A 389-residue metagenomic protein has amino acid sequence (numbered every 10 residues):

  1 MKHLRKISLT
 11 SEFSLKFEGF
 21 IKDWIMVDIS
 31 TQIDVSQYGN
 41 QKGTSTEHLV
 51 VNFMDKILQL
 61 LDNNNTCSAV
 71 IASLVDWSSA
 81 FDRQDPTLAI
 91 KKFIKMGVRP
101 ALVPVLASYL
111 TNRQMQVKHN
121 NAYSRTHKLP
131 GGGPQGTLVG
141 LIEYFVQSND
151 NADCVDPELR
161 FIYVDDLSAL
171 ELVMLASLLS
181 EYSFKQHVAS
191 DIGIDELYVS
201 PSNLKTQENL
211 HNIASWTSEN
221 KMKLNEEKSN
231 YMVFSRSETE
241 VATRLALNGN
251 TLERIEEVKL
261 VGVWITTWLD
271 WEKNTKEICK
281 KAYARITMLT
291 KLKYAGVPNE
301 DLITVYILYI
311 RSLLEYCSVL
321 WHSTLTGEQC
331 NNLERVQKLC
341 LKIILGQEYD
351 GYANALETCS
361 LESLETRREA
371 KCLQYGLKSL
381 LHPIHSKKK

Functional and structural regions predicted by a protein language model:
M1-P134, E171: Conserved pre-catalytic core of RNA-dependent polymerases
S8-L15, Y38-H48, L60-C67, S78-D82 (+7 more regions): Conserved, non-catalytic sequence blocks in retroelement Pol enzymes and Pol-derived host proteins
I21-Y38, D62-N65, L141-I194: Active-site palm subdomain of RNA-directed nucleic acid polymerases
L60-A69, A214-M232, Q329-K389: Short, charged alpha-helical motifs in flexible N/C-terminal segments and linkers
W77-M96, S168-A214, R236: Catalytic palm subdomain of template-directed nucleic-acid polymerases, centered on the conserved carboxylate motif
N121-Y123, Y198, E208-L210, S215 (+1 more regions): Short, conserved micro-motifs composed of acidic
N250-L320: Basic, alpha-helical interaction scaffolds
